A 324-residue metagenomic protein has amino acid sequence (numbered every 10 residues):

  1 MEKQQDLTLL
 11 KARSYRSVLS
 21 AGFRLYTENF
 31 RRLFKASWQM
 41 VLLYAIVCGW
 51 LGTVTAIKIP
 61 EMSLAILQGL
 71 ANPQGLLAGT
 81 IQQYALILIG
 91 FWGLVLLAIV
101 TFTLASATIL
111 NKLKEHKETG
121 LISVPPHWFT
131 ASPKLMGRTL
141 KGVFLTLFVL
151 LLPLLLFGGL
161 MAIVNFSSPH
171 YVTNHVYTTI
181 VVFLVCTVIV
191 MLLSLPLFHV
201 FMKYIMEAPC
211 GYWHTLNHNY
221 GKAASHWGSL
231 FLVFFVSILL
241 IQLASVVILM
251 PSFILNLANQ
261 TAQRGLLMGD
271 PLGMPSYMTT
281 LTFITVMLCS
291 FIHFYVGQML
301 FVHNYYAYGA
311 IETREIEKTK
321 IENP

Functional and structural regions predicted by a protein language model:
E2-L10, A21, I59-G79, Y84 (+5 more regions): Juxtamembrane transition segments at transmembrane-helix termini in multipass membrane proteins
K11, Y15-I46, P125-L152, L192-S245: Interfacial aromatic "cap" segments that immediately flank transmembrane helices in multipass membrane proteins
R24-T27, L77-A85, W128-P133, Y171-V176 (+2 more regions): Helix-boundary and loop/linker segments of multi-pass membrane transporters
M40, L94, A98-I109, R138-T146 (+2 more regions): Solvent-exposed, amphipathic alpha-helical "stalk/arm" or coiled-coil-like segments used as scaffolds
Y44-I57: Alpha-helical transmembrane segments of multi-pass membrane proteins
T55-L88, L147-F183, G265-G273: Long, highly hydrophobic alpha-helical transmembrane signal-anchor segments
G79-V95, S106, L110, F129-G142: A conserved helix-loop-strand patch within extracytoplasmic ligand-binding domains of the periplasmic binding
Y84-F102, T178-L193, C289: Alpha-helical transmembrane segments
